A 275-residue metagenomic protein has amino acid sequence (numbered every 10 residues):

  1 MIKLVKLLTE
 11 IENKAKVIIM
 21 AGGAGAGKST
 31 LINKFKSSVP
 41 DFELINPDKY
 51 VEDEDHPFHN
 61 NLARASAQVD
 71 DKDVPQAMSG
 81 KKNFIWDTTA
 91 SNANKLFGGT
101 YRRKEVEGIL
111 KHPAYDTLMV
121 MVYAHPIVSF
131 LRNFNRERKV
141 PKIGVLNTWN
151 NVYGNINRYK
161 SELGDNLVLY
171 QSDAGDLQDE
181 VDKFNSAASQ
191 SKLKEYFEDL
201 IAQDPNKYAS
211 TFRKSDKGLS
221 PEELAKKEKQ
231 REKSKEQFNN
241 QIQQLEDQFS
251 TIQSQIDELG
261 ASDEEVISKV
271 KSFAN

Functional and structural regions predicted by a protein language model:
I11-K14, A77-M78: Phosphate-binding P-loop
G23-A24: The conserved Walker
K28: Conserved lysine of the Walker
I32-K82: Conserved substrate/cofactor phosphate-moiety recognition/catalytic segment in nucleotide-dependent phosphotransferases
A65-Y115: Glycine-rich phosphate-binding loop used to anchor ATP phosphates in small-molecule kinases, encompassing both
P113-N133: Conserved phosphate-donor/acceptor-positioning beta-strand/loop module used by diverse small-molecule
L131-Q248, I252, D263-V266: Conserved GTP-binding G-domain of TRAFAC-class P-loop NTPases and closely related GTPase folds
